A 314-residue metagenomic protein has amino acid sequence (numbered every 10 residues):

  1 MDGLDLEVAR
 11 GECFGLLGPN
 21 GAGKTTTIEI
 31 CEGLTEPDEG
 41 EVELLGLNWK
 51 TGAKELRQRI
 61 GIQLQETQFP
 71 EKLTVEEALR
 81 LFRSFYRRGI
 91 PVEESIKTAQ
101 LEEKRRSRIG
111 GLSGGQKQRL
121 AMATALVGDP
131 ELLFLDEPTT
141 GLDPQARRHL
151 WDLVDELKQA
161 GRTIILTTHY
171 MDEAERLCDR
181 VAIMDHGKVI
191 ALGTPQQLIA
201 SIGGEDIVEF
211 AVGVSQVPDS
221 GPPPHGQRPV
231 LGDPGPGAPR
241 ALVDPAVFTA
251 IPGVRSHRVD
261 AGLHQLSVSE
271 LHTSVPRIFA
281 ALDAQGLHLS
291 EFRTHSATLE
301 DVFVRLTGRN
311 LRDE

Functional and structural regions predicted by a protein language model:
M1-A191: ABC transporter nucleotide-binding domains
G3, G253-S256, E291: Extracellular/lumenal ectodomain signal focusing on beta-strand-rich modules and carbohydrate-recognition contexts
G61, R83, R87, A200-G204 (+3 more regions): A generic structural signal for secondary-structure junctions that act as hinges or helix/strand caps at the edges
I109, G262, H295: Residue-level "edge-of-site" marker
R119, E173, D244, S274 (+1 more regions): Short phosphate-engaging motifs
D152-R228, G232-S269: ABC transporter nucleotide-binding domain
E270-E314: C-terminal coupling/interaction segments
